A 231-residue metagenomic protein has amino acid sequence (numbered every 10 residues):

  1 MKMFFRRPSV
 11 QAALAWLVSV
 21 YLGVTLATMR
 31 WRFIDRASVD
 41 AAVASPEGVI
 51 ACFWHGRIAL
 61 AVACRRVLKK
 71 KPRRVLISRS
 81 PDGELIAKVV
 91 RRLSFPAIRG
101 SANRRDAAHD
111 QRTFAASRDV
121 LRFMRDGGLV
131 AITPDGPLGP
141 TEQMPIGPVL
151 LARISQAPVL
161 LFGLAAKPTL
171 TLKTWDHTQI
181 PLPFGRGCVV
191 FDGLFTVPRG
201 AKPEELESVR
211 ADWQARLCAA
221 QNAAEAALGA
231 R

Functional and structural regions predicted by a protein language model:
M1-D35, C64: A transmembrane-helix-recognition feature enriched in membrane-embedded lipid enzymes and envelope glyco-/phospholipid
G23-G48, R57-A61: A short, well-structured juxtamembrane/interface segment
G48-I50, P72, G127-A131: Residue-level preference for the first positions of well-ordered beta-strands
I50-H109: Catalytic core of membrane glycerolipid acyltransferases/transacylases, capturing the structured, soluble-facing
G83-V89, F114-R122: Short, charged beta->alpha transition segments
A116-L151, S155: Catalytic-site beta-strand/loop segments enriched in glycine and acidic/polar residues
P140-P203: A cross-family acyltransferase "interaction/gating" segment
D212-R231: Charged phosphate-binding loop/patch that engages nucleotide di/tri-phosphates or the phosphate backbone of nucleic
